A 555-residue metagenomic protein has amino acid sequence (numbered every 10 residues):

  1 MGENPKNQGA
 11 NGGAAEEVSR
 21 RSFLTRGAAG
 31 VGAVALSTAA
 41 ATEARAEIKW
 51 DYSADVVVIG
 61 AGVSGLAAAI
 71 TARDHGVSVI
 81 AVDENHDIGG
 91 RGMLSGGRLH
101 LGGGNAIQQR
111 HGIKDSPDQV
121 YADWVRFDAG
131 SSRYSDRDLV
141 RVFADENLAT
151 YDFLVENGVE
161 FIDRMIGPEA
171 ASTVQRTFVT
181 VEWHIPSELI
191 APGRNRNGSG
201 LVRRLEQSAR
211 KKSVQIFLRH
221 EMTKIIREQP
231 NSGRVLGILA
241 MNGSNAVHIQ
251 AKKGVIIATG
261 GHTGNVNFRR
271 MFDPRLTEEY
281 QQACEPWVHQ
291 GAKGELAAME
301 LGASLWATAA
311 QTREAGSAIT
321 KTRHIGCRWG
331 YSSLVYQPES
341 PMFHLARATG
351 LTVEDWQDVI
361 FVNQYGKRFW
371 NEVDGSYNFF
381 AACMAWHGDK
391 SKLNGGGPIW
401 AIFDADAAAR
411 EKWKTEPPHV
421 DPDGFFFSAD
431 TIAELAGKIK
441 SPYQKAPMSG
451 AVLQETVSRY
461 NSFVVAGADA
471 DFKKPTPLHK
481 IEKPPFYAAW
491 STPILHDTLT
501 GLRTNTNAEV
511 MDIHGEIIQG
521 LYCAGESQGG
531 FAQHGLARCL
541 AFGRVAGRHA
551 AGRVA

Functional and structural regions predicted by a protein language model:
M1-S22: N-terminal secretory signal peptides
A15-T25, A33-K49, A555: N-terminal twin-arginine translocation
W50-G62: Beta1/beta-strand and adjacent pyrophosphate-binding region of the FAD-binding site in flavoprotein oxidoreductases
D74-M93: Glycine-rich FAD pyrophosphate-binding loop
V140-A246, V266-N267, A318-I319, C327-S332 (+1 more regions): Conserved redox-cofactor binding core of oxidoreductases
S244, Q250-I325, V545: Glycine-rich loop(s) and the adjacent beta-strand/alpha-helix scaffold that form part
G291, E295-M448: An anion/pyrophosphate-binding glycine-rich loop and adjacent beta-alpha core in soluble alpha-beta enzymes
M448-F531: A glycine-rich dinucleotide-binding beta-alpha-beta segment and adjacent secondary-structure elements that constitute
